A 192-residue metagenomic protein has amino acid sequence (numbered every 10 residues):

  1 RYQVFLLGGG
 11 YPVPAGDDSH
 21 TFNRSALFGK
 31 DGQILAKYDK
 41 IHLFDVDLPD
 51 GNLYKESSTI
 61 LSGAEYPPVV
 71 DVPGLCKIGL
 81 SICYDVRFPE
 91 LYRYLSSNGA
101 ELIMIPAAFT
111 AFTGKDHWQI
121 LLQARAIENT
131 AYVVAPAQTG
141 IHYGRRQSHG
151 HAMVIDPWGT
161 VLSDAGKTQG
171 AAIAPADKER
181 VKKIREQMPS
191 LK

Functional and structural regions predicted by a protein language model:
R1-G8, K77, C83-A172: CN hydrolase (nitrilase-like) catalytic-core segments centered on the catalytic cysteine and neighboring Lys/Glu
G10, R24-L27, P68-V70, A152-V154 (+1 more regions): Short beta-strand scaffold segments in enzyme catalytic cores
Y11, D39, Q138: Histidine-centered beta-alpha loop that forms part of the nucleotide-sugar donor binding/catalytic region in diverse
P14-N98, A111-T113, I120, K183-S190: Active-site catalytic loop in hydrolytic enzyme cores
A137, L191-K192: Short, highly charged low-complexity linear segments
